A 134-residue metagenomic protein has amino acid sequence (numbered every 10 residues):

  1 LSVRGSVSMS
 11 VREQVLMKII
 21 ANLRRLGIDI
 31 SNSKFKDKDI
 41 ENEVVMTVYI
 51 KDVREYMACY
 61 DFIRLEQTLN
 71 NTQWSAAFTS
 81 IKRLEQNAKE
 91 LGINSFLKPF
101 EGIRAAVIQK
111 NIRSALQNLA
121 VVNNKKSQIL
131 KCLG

Functional and structural regions predicted by a protein language model:
L1-G134: Two-component system phosphorelay core
